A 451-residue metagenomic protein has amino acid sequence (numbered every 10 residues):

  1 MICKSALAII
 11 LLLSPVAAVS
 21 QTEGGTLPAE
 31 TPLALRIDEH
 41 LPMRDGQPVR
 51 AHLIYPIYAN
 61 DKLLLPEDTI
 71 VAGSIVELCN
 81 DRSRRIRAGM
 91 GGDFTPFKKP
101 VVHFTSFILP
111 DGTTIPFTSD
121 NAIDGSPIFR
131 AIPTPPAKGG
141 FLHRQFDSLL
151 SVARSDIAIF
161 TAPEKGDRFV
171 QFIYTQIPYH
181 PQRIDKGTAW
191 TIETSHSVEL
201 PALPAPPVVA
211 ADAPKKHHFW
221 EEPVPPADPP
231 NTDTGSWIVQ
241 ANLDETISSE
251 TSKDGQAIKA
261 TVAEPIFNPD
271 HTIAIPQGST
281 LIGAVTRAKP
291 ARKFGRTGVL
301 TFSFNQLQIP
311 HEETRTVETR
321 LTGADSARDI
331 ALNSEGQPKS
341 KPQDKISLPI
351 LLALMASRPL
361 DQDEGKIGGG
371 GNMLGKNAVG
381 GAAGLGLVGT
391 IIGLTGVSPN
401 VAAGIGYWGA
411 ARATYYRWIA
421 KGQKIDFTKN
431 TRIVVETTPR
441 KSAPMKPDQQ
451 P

Functional and structural regions predicted by a protein language model:
M1-L7: Bacterial N-terminal signal peptides that target proteins for export
L13-P15: N-terminal signal peptide c-region/cleavage motif recognized by signal peptidases
Q21-P451: Contiguous beta-sheet cores, especially beta-hairpins with glycine/small-residue-rich turns and Gly-(small hydrophobic)
